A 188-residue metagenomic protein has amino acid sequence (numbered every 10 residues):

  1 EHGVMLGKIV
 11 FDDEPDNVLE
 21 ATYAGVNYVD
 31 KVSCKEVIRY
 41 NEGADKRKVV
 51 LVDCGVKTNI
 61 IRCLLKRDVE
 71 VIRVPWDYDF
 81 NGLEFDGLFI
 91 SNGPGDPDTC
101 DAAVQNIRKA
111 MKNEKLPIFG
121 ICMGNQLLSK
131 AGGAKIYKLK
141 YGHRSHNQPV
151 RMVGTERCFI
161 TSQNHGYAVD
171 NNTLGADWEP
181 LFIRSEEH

Functional and structural regions predicted by a protein language model:
E1-Y78, P97, Q105: RNA-binding accessory domains that recognize and position tRNA/RNA substrates
D12, V74-W76, L139, N164 (+1 more regions): Conserved beta-strand termini and adjacent loop/short-helix elements that scaffold enzyme active sites in alpha/beta
A44-V49, T155-C158, G175: Beta-strand-turn-beta hairpins that frame and shape the catalytic cleft of phosphate-ester-processing enzymes
D68, F85-D86: Short, well-ordered alpha-helix to beta-strand connector turns
Y78-E84: Short amphipathic alpha-helix with an adjacent loop that forms part of the alpha/beta core around
F85, N92-N171: Cysteine-nucleophile active-site neighborhood
D177-R184: Short, Gly/Ser/Thr-enriched beta-strand-loop segments that form substrate-interacting elements of hydrolase/peptidase
E187-H188: Conserved small/polar residues in nucleotide/adenosyl-binding loops
